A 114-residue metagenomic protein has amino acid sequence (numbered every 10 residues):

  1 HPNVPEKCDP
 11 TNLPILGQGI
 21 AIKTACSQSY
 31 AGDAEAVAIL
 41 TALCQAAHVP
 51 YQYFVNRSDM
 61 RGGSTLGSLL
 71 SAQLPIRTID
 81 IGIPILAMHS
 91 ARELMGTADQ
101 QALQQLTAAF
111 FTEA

Functional and structural regions predicted by a protein language model:
N3-R92: Active-site-adjacent substrate-binding region of metalloamidase/peptidase-like peptide-processing proteins
I83-A114: His/Asp/Glu-rich mid-to-C-terminal helical/loop segments that flank catalytic regions of hydrolases
